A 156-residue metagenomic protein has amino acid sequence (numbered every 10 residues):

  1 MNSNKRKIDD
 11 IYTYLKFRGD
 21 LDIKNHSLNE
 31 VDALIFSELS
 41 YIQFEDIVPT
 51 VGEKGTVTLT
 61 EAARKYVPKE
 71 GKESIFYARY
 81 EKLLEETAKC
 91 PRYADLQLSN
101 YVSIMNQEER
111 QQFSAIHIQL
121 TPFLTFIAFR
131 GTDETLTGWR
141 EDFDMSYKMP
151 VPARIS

Functional and structural regions predicted by a protein language model:
M1-I155: Non-catalytic, mobile gating and regulatory segments of ester bond hydrolases
